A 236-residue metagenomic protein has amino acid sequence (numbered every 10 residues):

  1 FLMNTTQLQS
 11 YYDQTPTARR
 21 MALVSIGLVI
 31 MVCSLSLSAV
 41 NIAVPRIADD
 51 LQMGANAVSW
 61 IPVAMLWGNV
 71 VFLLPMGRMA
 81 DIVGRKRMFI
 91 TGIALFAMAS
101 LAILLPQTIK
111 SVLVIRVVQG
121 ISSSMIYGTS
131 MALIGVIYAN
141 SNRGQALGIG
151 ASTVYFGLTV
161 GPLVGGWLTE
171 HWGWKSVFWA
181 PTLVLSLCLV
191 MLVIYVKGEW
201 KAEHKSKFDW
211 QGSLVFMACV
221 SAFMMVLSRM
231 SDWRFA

Functional and structural regions predicted by a protein language model:
N4-I194: Transmembrane-helix bundle of Major Facilitator Superfamily
E170-A236: Hydrophobic transmembrane-helix bundles of small-molecule transporters
